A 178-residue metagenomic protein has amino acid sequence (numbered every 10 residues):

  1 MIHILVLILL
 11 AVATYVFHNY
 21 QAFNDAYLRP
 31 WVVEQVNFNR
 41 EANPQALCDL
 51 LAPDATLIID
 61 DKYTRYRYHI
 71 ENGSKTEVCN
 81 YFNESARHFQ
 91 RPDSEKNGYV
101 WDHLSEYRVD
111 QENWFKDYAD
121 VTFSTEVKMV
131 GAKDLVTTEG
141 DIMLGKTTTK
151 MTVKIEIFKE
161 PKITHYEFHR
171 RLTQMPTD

Functional and structural regions predicted by a protein language model:
I2-P53, R65-N72, E84: Short, low-complexity N-terminal intrinsically disordered segments enriched in polar/charged residues
Q21, W114-T122, G131-D178: Short beta-strand edge/turn micro-motifs at domain boundaries
Y27-L28, L104, F158-I163: A broad structural signal for short, well-ordered beta-strand segments within beta-sheet-rich domains
Q35, A46-L47, A55, V78 (+3 more regions): Hydrophobic pocket/interface hotspot
Q35, N39, S85, F89 (+4 more regions): Polar/charged side chains located within well-ordered beta-strands of beta-rich proteins
L51, D61-Y63, F123-V127, E167-R170: A mature extracytoplasmic/lumenal domain signature
I58: Arg/Lys-rich, positively charged N-terminal/basic patches that mediate binding to nucleic acids
N72-D141: Surface-exposed, charged secondary-structure patches
